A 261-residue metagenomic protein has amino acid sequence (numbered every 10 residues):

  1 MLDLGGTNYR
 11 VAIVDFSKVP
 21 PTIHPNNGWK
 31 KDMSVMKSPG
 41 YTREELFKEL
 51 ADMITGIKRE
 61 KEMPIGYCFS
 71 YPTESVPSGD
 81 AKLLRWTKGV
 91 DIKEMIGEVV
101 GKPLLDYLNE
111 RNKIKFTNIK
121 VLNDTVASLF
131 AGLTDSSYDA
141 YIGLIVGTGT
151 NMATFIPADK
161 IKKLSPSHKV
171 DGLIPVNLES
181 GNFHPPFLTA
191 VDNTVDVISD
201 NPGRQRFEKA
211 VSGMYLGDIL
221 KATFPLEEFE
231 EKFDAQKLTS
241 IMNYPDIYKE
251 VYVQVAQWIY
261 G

Functional and structural regions predicted by a protein language model:
M1-M63, N109, L133-D135, N182 (+1 more regions): ATP-binding/phosphotransfer module of carbohydrate and carboxylate kinases, centering on a glycine-rich
L2-Y9, S70, T125, L144-G149: A short acidic Gly-Thr/Ser loop motif
V14, A153-P157: Short beta-strand-to-turn element immediately C-terminal to the catalytic PLP-Schiff-base lysine in fold type I
S17-V19, A158-I161: Short, surface-exposed beta-strand-loop junctions and turns on beta-sheet-rich folds
G28-K48, T73-S136, A140-I142, K160-N182 (+1 more regions): Glycine-rich phosphate-binding loop and adjoining helix at the ATP-binding site of ATP-dependent phosphoryl-transfer
G143-L144, M214: Conserved phosphate/anionic-ligand binding catalytic regions in large, soluble enzymes, centered on
G149, D159, F183, K221: Short, glycine-/Ser/Thr-/acidic-enriched flexible segments
